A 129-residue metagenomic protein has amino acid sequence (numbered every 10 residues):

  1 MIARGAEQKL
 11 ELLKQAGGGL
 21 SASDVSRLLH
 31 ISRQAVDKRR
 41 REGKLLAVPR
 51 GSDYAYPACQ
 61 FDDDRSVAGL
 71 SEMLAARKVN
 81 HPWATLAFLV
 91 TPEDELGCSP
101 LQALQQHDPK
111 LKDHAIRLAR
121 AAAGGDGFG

Functional and structural regions predicted by a protein language model:
M1-G129: Non-transmembrane "mature" sequence context
